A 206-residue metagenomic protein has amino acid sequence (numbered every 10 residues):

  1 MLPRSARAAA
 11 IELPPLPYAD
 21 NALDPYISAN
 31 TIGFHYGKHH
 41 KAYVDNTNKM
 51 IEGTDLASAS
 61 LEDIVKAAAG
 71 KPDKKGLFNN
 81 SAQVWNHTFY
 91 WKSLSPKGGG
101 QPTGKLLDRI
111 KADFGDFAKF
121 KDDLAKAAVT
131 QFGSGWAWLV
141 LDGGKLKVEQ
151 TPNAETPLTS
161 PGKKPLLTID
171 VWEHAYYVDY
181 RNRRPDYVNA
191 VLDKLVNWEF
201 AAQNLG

Functional and structural regions predicted by a protein language model:
L2-G206: Feature for soluble, non-membrane regions of globular proteins
